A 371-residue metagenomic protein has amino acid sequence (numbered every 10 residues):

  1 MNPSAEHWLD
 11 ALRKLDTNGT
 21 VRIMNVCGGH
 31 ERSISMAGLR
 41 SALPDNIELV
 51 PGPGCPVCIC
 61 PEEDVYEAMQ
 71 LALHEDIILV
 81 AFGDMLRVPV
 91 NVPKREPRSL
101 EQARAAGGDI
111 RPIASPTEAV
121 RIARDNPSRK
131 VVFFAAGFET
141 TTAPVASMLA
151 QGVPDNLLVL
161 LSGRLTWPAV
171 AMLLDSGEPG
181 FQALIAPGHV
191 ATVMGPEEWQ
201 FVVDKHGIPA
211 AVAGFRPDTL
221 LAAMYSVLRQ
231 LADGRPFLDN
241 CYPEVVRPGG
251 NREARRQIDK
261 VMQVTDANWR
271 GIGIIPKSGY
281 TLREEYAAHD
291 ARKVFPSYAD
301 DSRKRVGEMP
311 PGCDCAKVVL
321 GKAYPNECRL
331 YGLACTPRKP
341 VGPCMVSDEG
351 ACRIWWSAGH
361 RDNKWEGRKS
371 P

Functional and structural regions predicted by a protein language model:
M1-S128, T142, A150-P154, W167-V170 (+2 more regions): Metallocofactor- and cofactor-centric catalytic cores in central/energy metabolism, strongly enriched
V26, P51, V80-G83, F133-A136 (+3 more regions): Short beta-strand segments
A42, S147-G152, K205, Q230: Alpha-helical structural signal in soluble globular domains
D64-E67, R124-K130, M172-E178, Q200-F201 (+1 more regions): Short, surface-exposed amphipathic charged segments that create phosphate/polyanion-binding patches used for binding
R111-P112, V132, A211-V212: Short hydrophobic alpha-helical runs that function as membrane-insertion/retention elements
V131-F134, F138-E198: Phosphate/pyrophosphate-binding betaalpha-module
L160, G177-R247: A conserved active-site cap/scaffold subdomain adjacent to cofactor or substrate pockets
A222-K317: Internal helical hairpin/lid segments
